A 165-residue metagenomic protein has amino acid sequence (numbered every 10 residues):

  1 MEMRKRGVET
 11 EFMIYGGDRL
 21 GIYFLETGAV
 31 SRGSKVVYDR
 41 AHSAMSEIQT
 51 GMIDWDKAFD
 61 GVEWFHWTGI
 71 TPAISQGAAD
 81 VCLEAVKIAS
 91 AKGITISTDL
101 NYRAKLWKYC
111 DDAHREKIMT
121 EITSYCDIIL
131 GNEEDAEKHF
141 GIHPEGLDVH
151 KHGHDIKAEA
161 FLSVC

Functional and structural regions predicted by a protein language model:
M1-I70: Conserved N-terminal subdomain of the carbohydrate kinase-like
E2, K87-I88, E121, I128: Alpha-helical scaffold elements within enzyme catalytic domains, especially in hydrolases
T10, I96-T98, L130: Hydrophobic beta-strand scaffold residues
D39-H42, W67-G77, Y102-Y109, V149-H152: Flexible, glycine/proline-enriched loop segments at strand-loop-helix junctions that form or flank small-ligand binding
A44-Q49, S75-L83: Glycine-rich anion/phosphate-binding loops
M52, A79-E84, D111-T120: Charged helix-capping and loop-helix junction motifs
I88-T95: A short helix->loop->beta-strand "cap" motif at the edges of active sites that frequently abuts
R103-C165: Conserved phosphate/ATP/ADP-binding segment of small-molecule kinases
